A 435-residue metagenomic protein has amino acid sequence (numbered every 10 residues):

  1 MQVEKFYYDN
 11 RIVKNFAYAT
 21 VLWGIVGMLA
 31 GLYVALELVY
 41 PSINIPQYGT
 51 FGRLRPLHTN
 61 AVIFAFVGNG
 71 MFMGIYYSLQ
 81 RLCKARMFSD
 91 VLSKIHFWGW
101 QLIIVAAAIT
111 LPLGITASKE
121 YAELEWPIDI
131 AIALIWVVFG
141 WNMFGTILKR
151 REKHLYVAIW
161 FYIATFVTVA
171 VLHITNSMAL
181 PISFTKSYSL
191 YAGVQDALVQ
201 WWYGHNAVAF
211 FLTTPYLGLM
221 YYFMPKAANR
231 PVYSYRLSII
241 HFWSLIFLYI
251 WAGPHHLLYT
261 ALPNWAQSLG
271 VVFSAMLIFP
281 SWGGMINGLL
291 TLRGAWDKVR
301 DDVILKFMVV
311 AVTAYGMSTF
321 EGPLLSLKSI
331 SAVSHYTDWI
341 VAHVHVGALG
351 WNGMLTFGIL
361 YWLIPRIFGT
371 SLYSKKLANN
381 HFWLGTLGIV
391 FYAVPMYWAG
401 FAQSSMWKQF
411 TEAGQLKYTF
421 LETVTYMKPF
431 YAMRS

Functional and structural regions predicted by a protein language model:
Q2-N15, W296: Cytosolic juxtamembrane amphipathic/interface segments immediately preceding and feeding into a transmembrane helix
K14-N44, Y48-I115, W126-I147, I159-F184 (+6 more regions): Hydrophobic cores of alpha-helical transmembrane segments in multi-pass integral membrane proteins
E120-L124: Segments that form or flank anion-binding pockets
S187-A192: Surface-exposed loop and adjacent secondary-structure segments within mature catalytic domains
S331-I340: Flexible, glycine/threonine-enriched loop-and-boundary segments that flank and lead into catalytic domains of large
